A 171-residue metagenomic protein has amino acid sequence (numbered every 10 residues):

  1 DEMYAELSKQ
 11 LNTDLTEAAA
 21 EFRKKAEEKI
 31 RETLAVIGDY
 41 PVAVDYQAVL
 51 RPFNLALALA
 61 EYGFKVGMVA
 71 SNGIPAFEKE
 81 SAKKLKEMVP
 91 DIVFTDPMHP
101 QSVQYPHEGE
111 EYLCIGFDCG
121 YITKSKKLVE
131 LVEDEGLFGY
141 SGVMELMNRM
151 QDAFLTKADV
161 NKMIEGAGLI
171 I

Functional and structural regions predicted by a protein language model:
D1-I171: An N-terminal assembly and electron-transfer interface module characteristic of large anaerobic redox and radical
